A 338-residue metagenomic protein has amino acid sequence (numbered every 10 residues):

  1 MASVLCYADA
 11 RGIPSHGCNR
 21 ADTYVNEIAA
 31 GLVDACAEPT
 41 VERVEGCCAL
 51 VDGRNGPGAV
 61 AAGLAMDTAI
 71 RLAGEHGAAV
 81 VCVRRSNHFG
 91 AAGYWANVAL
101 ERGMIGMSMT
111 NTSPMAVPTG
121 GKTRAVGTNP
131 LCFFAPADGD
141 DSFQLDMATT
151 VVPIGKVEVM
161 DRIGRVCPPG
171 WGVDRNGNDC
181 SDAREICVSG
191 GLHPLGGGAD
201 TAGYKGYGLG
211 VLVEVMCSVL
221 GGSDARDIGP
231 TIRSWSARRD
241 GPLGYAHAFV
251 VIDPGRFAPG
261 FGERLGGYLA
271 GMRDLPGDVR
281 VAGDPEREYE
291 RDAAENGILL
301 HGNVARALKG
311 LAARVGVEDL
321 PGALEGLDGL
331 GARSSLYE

Functional and structural regions predicted by a protein language model:
M1-G17, V33-V44, R239-G244, R280: N-terminal glycine-rich anion-binding loops that anchor highly charged ligand groups
H16-I70: Active-site cofactor/substrate anionic-group-binding motifs, chiefly glycine- and Lys/Arg-rich phosphate-binding loops
V41-D52, L64-A79, V173-L192: Residues forming anionic-ligand binding surfaces in small-molecule and nucleic-acid pockets of primarily soluble enzymes
A49-D138: A generic, well-ordered mixed alpha/beta core segment in the N-terminal half of proteins
A116-C187: Phosphate/diphosphate-binding glycine-rich loops and adjacent basic-rich segments that engage nucleotide
R165-I228, I232-S236: Secondary-shell segments that build the walls of catalytic and ion/ligand-binding clefts
V215, L220, D224-E338: Catalytic-core signal marking the mid-to-C-terminal active-site face
